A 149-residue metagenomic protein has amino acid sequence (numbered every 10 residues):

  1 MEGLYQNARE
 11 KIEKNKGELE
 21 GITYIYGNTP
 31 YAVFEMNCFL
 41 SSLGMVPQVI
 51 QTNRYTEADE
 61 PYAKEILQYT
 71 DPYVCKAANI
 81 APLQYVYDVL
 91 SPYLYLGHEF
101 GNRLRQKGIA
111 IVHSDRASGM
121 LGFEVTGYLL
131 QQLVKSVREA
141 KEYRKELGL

Functional and structural regions predicted by a protein language model:
M1-L149: An N-terminal assembly and electron-transfer interface module characteristic of large anaerobic redox and radical
